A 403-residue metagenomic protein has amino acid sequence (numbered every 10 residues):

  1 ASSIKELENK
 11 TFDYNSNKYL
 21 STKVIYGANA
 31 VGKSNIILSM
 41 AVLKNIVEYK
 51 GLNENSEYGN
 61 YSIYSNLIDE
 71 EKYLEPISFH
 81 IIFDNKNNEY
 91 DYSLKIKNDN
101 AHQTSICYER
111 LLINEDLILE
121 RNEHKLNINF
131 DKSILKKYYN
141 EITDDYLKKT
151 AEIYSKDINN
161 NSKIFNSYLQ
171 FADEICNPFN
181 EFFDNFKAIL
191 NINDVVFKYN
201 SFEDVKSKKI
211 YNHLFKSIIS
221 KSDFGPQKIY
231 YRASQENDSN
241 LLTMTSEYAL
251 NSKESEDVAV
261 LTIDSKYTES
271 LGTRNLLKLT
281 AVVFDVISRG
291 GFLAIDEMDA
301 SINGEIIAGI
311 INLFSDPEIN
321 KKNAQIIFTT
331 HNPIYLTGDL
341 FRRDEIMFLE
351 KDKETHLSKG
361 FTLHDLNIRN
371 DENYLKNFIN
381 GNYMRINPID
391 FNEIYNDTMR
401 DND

Functional and structural regions predicted by a protein language model:
A1-V42: Pre-Walker A-like glycine/lysine-rich segment at the N-terminus of P-loop NTPase domains
N17-K18, N85-K86, F284-I287, D316-K322 (+1 more regions): Conserved catalytic network of the ASCE P-loop NTPase/AAA+ motor domain
S21-A28, S234-F284, F292-E305: Conserved ABC ATPase signature
L43-N55, S288, F314-N320: Post-Walker A helix-loop "phosphate-sensing" segment adjacent to the P-loop in P-loop NTPases
N66-L126, F361-D371, N377: P-loop NTPase motor core
D91-Q235: Electropositive, glycine-dotted interaction segments that contact anionic polymers or phosphate-rich ligands
N193-T268, N382, N387-I389, E393-I394 (+1 more regions): Extended helical coiled-coil dimerization/tether regions that scaffold and oligomerize large DNA-maintenance assemblies
A308-D403: C-terminal lobe/lid and adjacent interdomain/linker elements of RecA-like ASCE P-loop ATPase modules
